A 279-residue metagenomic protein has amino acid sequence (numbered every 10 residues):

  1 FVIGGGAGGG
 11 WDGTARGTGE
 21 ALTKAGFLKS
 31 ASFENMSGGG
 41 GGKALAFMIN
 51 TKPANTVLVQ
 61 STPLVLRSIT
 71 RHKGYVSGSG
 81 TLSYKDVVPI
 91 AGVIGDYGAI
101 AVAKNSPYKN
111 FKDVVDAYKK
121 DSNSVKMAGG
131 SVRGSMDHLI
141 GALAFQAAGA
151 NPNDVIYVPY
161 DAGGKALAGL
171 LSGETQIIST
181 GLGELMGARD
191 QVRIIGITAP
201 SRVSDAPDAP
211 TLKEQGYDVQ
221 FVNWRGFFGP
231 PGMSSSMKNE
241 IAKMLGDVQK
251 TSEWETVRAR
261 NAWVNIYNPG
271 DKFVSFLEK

Functional and structural regions predicted by a protein language model:
F1-D86, S124, R133, A148-S179 (+2 more regions): N-terminal (or domain-start) structured segment
D12-R16, S135-H138, A142, E255: Short, surface-exposed alpha-helical segments at coil->helix boundaries
N55-L58, S79-A99, K126-A128, K213-D218: A structural signal for short loop-to-beta-strand junctions that line the ligand-binding cleft of periplasmic/secreted
G92-A103, K126-F145: Extracytoplasmic ligand-binding site segments that recognize negatively charged/polar headgroups
D96-G98, N223-F227, N261: Short amphipathic alpha-helical segments
A103-N123, Q215: Flexible hinge/capping segments at coil-to-helix
K109, T180-K250: C-terminal lobe and pocket-closing loops of periplasmic/extracytoplasmic Venus-flytrap solute-binding proteins
S235-K279: An extracytoplasmic/periplasmic, membrane-proximal ligand-sensing/linker region
